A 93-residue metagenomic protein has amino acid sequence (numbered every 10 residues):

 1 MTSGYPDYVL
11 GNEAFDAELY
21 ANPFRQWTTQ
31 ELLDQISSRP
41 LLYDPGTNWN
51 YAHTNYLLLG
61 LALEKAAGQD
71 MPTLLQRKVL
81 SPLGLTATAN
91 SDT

Functional and structural regions predicted by a protein language model:
M1-A52: Active-site-proximal loop and beta-strand segments within enzyme catalytic domains
M1-E13, S38-P40, L61, K65-T93: Active-site helix/loop module of the DD-peptidase/beta-lactamase fold, centered on the serine-lysine SxxK catalytic
N55-G60: Well-ordered alpha-helical segments within folded domains of soluble proteins
